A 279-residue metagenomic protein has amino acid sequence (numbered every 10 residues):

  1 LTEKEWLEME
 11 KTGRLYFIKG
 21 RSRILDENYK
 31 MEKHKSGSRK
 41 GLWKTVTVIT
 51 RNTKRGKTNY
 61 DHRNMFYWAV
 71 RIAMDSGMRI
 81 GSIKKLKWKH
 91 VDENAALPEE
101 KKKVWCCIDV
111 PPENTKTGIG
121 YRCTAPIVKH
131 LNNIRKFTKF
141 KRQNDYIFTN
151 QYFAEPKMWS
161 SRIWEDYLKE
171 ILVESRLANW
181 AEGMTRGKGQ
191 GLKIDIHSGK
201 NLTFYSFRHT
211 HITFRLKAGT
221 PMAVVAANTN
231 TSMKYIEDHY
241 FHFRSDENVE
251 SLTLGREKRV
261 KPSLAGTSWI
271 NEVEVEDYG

Functional and structural regions predicted by a protein language model:
L1-I80, K84, R142: Basic, Lys/Arg- and aromatic-enriched nucleic-acid-binding interface segment
E3, K11, K85, E93 (+3 more regions): Phosphate-coordinating loops and pocket residues in cytosolic domains that bind phosphorylated ligands
R14-K44, A95, R142, N150-E155 (+2 more regions): C-terminal secondary-structure termini that scaffold catalytic or DNA-interacting sites
M31-D61, G81, N94-H130, F137-K141 (+2 more regions): Basic, Lys/Arg-rich DNA-contacting stretches centered on the C-terminal catalytic core of tyrosine recombinase systems
R63-Y67, W159-R162, W180-A218: Short basic/aromatic active-site micro-motif
W68-R71, D75-S82, Y205-S232: C-terminal catalytic core of tyrosine-transesterase DNA break-rejoin enzymes
E100-V104, V110-K116, F153-E155, M222 (+1 more regions): Catalytic-site neighborhood detector that most strongly recognizes the C-terminal catalytic loop/helix of tyrosine
E113-R135, Q143-L172, G183-G189, T203: C-terminal catalytic core of Y-nucleophile DNA break-rejoin enzymes
